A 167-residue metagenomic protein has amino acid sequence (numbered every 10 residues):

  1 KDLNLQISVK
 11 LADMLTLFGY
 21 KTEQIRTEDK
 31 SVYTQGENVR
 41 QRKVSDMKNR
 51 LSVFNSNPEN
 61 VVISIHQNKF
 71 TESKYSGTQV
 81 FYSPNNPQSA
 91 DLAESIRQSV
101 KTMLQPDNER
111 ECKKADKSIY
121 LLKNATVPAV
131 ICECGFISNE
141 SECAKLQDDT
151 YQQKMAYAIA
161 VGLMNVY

Functional and structural regions predicted by a protein language model:
D2-Y167: Active-site-proximal helix/loop segments of hydrolytic enzymes
